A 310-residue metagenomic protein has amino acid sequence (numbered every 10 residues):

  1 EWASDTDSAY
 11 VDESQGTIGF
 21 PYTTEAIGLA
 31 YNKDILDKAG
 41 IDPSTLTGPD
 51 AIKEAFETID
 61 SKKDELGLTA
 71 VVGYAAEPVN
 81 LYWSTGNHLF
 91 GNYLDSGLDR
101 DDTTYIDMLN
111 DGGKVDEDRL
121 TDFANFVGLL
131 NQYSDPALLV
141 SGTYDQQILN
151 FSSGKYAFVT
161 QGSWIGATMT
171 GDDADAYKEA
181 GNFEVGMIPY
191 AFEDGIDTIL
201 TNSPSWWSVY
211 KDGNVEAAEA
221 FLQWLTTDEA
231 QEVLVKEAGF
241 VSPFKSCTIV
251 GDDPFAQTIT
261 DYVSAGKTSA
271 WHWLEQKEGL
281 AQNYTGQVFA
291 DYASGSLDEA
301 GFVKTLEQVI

Functional and structural regions predicted by a protein language model:
E1-I27, N182-A191: Hinge/lid segment of periplasmic solute-binding proteins
E1-W2, T45, A76, Y93-D122 (+2 more regions): Short, solvent-exposed loop/beta-turn-alpha elements that line the ligand-binding surface or hinge of extracytoplasmic
V11-Y22, I27, K53-L109, Y156: Extracytoplasmic/periplasmic solute-binding protein
Q15, K38-A39, A174-A238: Extracytoplasmic/periplasmic substrate-recognition and gating elements
G40-P43, G128-G142, K155, K178-E184: A local structural motif
P49-A51, L139-S152: Short helix-initiation/N-cap motifs at beta->coil->alpha
E54-D60, R100-V140: Glycine-centered hinge/linker elements that transmit conformational signals in sensory and ligand-binding systems
T201, E237-G251, Q257-I310: C-terminal capping/gating helix-and-loop segments adjacent to ligand/active sites or protein-protein/ligand interfaces
